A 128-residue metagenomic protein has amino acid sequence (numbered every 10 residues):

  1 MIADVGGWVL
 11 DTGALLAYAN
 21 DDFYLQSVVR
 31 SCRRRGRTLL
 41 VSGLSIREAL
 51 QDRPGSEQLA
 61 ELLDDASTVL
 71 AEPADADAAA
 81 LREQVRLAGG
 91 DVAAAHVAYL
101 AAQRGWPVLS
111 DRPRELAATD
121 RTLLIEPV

Functional and structural regions predicted by a protein language model:
M1-V41, Q51-L62: Short, well-structured N-terminal submotif of metal-dependent ribonuclease cores
I2-A3, A98, A102-V128: Acidic, PIN/NYN-like endoribonuclease modules and their adjacent C-terminal/linker elements
A14-L15, S45, H96-V97, R114-E115: Alpha-helix capping/helix-boundary segments
D21-D22, D52, Q84, T119-T122: Residue-level signal for well-ordered alpha-helical positions
L25, I46, S56-L59, D75-L81 (+1 more regions): A general structural signal for well-ordered alpha-helical segments in protein cores
E48, D65, L116-A118: Short secondary-structure capping/turn micro-motifs that flank functional sites
Q58-A71, D120-V128: Structural recognition of alpha->loop->beta junctions
T68-P113: Active-site neighborhoods of divalent-metal-dependent phosphate/nucleic-acid chemistry enzymes
